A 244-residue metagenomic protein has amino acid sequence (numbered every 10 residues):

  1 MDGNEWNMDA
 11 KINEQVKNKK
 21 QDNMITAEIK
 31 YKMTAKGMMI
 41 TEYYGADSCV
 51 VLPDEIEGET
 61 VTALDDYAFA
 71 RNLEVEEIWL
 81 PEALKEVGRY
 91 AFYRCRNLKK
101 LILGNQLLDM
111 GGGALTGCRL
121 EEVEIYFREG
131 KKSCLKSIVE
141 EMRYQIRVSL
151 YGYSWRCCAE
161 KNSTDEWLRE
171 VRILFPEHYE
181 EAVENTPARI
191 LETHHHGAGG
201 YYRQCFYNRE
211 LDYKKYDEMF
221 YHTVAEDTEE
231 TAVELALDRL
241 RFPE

Functional and structural regions predicted by a protein language model:
T26-G37, Y44-T62, L73-E86, R96-D109 (+6 more regions): Structural signature of tandem-repeat unit edges
D238-E244: Extended alpha-helical scaffolding segments
